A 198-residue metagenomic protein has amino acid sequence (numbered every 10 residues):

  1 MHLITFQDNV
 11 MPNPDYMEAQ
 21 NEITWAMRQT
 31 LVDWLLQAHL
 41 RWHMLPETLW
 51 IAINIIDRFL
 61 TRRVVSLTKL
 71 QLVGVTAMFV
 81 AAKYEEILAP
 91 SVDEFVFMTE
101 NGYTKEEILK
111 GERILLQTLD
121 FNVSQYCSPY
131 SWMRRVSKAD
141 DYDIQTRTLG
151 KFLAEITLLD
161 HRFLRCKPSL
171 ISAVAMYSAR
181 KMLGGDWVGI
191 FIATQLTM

Functional and structural regions predicted by a protein language model:
M1-M198: Acidic, serine/threonine-rich low-complexity regulatory regions at protein termini of eukaryotic cell-cycle
